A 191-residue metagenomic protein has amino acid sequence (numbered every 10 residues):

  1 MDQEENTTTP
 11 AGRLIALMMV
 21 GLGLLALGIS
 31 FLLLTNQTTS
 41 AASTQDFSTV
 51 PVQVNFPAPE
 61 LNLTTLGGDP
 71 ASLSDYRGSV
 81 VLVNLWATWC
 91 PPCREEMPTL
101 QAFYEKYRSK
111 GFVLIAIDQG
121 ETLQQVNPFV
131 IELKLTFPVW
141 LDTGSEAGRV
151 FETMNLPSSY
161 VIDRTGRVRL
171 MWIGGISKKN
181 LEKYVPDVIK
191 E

Functional and structural regions predicted by a protein language model:
M1-P57, E191: N-terminal targeting signals for export/organelle localization
L14-A16, P128-T136, L141-K190: Thiol/disulfide oxidoreductase modules built on the thioredoxin-like
Q53-N55, E60-V81, Y104-Y107: A short beta-strand-turn-helix
L61, A71, Y76, L85-W89 (+3 more regions): Conserved hydrophobic/aromatic "anchor" residues that stabilize well-ordered secondary structure elements
R77, L85-A102: Conserved redox-active cysteine motifs that mediate thiol-disulfide chemistry, especially di-cysteine Cys-X(1-2)-Cys
L82-W86, D118: Structural cue for short, hydrophobic secondary-structure segments
R94-L133, T143-V150, K183: Structural microenvironment flanking redox-active thiols in thiol-disulfide oxidoreductases
